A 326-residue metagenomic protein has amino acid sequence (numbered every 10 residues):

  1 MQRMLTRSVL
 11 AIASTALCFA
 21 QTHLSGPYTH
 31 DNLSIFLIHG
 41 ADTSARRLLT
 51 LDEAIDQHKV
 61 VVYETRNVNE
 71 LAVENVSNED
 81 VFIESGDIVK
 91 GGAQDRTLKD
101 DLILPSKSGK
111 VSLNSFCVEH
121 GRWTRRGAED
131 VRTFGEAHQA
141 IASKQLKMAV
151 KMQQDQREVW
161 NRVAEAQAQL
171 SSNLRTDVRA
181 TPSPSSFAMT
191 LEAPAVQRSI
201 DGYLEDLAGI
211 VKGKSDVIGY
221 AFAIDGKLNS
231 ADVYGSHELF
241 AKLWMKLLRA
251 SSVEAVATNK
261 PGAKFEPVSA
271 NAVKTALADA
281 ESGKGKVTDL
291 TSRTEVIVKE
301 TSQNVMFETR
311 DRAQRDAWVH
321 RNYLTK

Functional and structural regions predicted by a protein language model:
M1-V9: Bacterial N-terminal signal peptides that target proteins for export
A11-A20: Hydrophobic h-region of N-terminal signal peptides that target proteins for export in Gram-negative bacteria
A20-V68, V111-V118, W123-R126: N-terminal, Lys/Arg-enriched amphipathic/low-complexity engagement segments that precede the first folded domain
T22-L24, Y28, V118-L191, Q197-V211 (+2 more regions): Terminal connector regions
L71-D80: Asparagine-centered strand-capping/turn motif at beta-strand->loop junctions
G91-V131: Intrinsically disordered, low-complexity Pro/Gly/Ser/Thr-rich segments with frequent PxxP/GP/PP motifs and embedded
T181-N271: Flexible, glycine-rich surface segments
H237-E238, K242-K326: Conserved phosphate-interacting/catalytic interface
